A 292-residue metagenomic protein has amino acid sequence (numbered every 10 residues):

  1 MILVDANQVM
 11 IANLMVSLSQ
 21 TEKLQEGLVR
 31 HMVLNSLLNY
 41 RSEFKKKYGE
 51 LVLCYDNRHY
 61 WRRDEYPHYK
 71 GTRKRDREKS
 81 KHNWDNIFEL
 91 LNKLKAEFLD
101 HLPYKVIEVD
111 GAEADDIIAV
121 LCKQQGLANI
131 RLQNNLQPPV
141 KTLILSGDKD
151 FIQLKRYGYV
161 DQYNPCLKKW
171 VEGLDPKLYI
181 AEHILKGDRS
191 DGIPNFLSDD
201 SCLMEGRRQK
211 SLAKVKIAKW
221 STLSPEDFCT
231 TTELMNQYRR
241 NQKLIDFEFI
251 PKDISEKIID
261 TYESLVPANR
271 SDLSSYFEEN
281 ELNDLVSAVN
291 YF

Functional and structural regions predicted by a protein language model:
M1-L143, R156-K169, D246, K252-D253 (+1 more regions): Noncatalytic, basic helical substrate-engagement surface that gates or grips nucleic-acid strands
S42-Y55, D76, H82, K123 (+3 more regions): Non-catalytic nucleic-acid-binding/docking modules located in mid-to-C-terminal regions of nucleic-acid enzymes
S146-F151: Short, polar loop motifs at secondary-structure junctions
I152-K155, S211: Short acidic/glycine-rich loop or secondary-structure boundary segments that cap or lie
